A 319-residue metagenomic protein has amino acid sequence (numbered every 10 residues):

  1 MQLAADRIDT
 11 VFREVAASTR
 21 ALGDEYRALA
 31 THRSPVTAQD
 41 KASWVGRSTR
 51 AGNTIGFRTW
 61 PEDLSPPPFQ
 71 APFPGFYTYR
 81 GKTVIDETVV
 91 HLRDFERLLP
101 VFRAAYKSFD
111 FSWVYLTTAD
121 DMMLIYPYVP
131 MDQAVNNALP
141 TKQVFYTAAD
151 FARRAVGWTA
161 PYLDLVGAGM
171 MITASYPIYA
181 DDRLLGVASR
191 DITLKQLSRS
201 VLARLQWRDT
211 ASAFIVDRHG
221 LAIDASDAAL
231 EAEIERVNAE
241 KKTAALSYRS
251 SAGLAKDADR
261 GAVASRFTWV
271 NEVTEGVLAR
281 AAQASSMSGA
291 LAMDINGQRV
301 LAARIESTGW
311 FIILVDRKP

Functional and structural regions predicted by a protein language model:
M1-I85: Juxtamembrane extracytoplasmic/periplasmic/luminal helical "stalk" adjacent to the first N-terminal
D24, R50, A104, F109 (+2 more regions): Extracytoplasmic ligand-binding sensor domains of the Cache superfamily
S65-D110, L165, R260-D294: Alpha-helix-centered segments that form part of catalytic cores
K107-D191, R199: Extracytoplasmic/periplasmic ligand-binding sensor regions of membrane-associated signaling proteins
G167-P177, I295-A303, W310: A short beta-strand signature within small-molecule sensing/ligand-binding domains used in signal transduction
A188-R190, V216, I312-L314: Sensory beta-strand/linker motifs that couple input domains to effectors
R190-S200, D316-P319: Helix-start (N-cap) segments at beta->loop->alpha junctions that couple sensory/regulatory domains to adjoining helices
R199-A303: Intrinsic low-complexity, intrinsically disordered coil/linker regions enriched in small/polar and charged residues
